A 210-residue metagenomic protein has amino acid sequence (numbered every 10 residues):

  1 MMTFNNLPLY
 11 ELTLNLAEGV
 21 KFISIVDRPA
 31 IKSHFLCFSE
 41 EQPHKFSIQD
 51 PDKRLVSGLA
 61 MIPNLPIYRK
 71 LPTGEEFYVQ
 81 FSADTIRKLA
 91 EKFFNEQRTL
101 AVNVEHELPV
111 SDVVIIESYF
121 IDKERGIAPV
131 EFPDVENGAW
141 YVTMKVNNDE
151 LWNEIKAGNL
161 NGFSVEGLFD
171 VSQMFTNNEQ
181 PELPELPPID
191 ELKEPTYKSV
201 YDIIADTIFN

Functional and structural regions predicted by a protein language model:
M1-F209: Signature of dsDNA virion morphogenesis modules
